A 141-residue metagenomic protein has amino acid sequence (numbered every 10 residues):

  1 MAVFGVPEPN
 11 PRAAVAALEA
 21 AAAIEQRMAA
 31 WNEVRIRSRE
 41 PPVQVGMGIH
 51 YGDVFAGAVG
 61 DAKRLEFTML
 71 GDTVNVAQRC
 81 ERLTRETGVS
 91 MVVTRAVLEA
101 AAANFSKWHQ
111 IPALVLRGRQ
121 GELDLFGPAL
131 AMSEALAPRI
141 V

Functional and structural regions predicted by a protein language model:
M1, P42-G46, V92, Q120-E122: Broad gene-expression machinery/nucleic-acid interaction feature
V3-A13, M47-F67, T84-T87, S106: Catalytic strand-loop-helix junctions within cyclic-nucleotide turnover domains
V6-M47, D72-E81: Alpha-helical scaffold within the catalytic cores of cyclic-nucleotide enzymes
L18, I24, I49, V54-V59 (+3 more regions): Hydrophobic aliphatic residue packing
R37-S38, V59-G71, I140: Short, surface-exposed loop/helix-turn segments at secondary-structure junctions that function as lids/hinges flanking
P41, D53, D61-K63, R117-Q120: Short flexible coil/turn linkers enriched for glycine and charged/polar residues that connect secondary-structure
V54-A56, A77, L83-V141: Cytosolic regulatory/linker segments at or just downstream of nucleotide-handling modules in signal-transduction
